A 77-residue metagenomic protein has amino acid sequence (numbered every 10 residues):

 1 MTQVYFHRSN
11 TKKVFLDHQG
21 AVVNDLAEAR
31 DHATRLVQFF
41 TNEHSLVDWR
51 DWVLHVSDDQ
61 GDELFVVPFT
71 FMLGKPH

Functional and structural regions predicted by a protein language model:
M1, F40-V47: Short linear motifs in intrinsically disordered
M1-L16: Short aromatic-glycine-(Arg/Gly/Cys) micro-motifs in beta-strand/loop hairpins
M1-T2, N24-R30, D58-D62: A short, structured loop/turn motif at beta-sheet edges
T2, Q19, R50-W52: A generic structural signal for short beta-strands and their flanking turns/coil linkers
F15-N24: A short, exposed loop/beta-hairpin motif centered on an aromatic-Gly-Thr core
G20, V37-Q38, F71: Residues in and immediately flanking transmembrane alpha helices
D25-T41: A short, charged, amphipathic alpha-helix used as a generic interaction element across diverse proteins
S45-H77: C-terminal structural segments of small proteins and small subunits
